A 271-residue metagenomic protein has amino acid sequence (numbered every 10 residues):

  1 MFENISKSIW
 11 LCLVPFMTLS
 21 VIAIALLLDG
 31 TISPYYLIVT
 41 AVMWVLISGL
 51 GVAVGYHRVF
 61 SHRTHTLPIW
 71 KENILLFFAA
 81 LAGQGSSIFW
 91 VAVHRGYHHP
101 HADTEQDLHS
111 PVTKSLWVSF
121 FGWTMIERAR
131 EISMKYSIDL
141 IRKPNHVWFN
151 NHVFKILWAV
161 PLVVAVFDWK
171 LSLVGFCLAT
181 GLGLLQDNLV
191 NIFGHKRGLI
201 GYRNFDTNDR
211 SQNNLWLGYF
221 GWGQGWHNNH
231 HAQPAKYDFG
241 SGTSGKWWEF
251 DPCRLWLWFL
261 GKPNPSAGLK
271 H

Functional and structural regions predicted by a protein language model:
M1-L189, F193-G194, W226, A235-H271: Non-catalytic, topology-defining segments of multipass membrane proteins
S33-L37, S172-G175, L199-Q212: Short, motif-level signal for alpha-helix interfacial/capping segments enriched in acidic residues and aromatics/proline
S137-P144, I200-W226, Q233: Active-site-proximal inter-transmembrane loops
